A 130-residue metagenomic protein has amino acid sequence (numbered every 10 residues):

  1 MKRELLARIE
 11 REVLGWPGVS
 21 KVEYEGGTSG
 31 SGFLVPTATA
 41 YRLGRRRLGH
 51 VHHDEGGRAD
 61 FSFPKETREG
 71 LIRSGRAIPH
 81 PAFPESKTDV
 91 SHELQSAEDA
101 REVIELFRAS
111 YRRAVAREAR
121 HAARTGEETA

Functional and structural regions predicted by a protein language model:
M1-A130: Charge-dense, helix-prone N-terminal extensions
